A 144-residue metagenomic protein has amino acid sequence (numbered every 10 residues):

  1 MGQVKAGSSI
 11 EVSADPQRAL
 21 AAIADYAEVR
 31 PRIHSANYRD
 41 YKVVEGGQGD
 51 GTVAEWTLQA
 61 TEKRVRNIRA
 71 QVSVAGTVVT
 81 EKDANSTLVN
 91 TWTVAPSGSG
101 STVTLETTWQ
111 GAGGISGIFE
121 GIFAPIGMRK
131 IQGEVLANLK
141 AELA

Functional and structural regions predicted by a protein language model:
M1-Q48, N138: Hydrophobic ligand-binding cavity/cleft-lining segments
Q3-A6, V44-G46, R66-I68, G111-S116: Short amphipathic alpha-helical segments, especially helix-boundary/capping motifs
V12, L58, T107-W109: Hydrophobic beta-strand positions in extracellular immunoglobulin-like domains
S13, A75, S97-S99: Structural motif
Q17-A19, Q48, T61-K63, S99-S101 (+1 more regions): Generic "edge-of-domain/loop-turn" microfeature
P31, D40-V89, T102, E134-A144: Glycine-rich portal/gate segments that line the openings of hydrophobic small-molecule binding cavities
T80-G133, L139: Beta-strand/loop substructures that line and gate deep hydrophobic ligand-binding cavities in soluble
